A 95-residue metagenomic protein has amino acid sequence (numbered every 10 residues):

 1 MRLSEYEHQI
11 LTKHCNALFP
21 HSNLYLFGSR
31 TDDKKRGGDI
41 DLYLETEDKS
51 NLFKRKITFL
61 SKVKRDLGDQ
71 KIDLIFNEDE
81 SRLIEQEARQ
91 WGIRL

Functional and structural regions predicted by a protein language model:
M1-Y25, T31-G37, T46-L95: Catalytic core of pol beta-like nucleotidyltransferases
